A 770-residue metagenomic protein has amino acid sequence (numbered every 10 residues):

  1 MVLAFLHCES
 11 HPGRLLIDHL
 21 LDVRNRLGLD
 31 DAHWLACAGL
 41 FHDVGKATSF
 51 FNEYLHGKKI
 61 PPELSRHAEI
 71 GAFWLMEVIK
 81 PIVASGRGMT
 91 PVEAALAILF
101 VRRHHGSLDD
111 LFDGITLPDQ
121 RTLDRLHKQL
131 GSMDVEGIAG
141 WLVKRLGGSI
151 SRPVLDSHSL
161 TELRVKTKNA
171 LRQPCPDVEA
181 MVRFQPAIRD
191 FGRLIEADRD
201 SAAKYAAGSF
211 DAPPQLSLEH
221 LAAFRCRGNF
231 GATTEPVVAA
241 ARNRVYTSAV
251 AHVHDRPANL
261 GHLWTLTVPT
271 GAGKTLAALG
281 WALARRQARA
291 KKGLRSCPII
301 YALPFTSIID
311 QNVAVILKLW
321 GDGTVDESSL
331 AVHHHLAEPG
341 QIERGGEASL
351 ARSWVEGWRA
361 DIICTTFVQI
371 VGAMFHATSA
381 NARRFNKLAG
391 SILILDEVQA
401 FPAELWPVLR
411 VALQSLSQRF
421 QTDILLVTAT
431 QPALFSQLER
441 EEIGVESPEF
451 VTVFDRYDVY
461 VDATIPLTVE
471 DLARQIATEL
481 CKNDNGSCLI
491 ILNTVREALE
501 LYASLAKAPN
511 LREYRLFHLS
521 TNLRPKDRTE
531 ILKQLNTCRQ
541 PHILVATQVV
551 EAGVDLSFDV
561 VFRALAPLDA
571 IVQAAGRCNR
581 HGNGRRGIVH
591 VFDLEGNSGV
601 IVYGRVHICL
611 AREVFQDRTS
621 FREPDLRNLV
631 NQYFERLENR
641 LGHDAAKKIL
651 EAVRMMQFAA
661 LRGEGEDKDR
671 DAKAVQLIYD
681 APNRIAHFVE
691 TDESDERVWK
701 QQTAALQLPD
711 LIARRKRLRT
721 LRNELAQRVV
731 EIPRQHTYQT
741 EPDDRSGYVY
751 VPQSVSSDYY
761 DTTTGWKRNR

Functional and structural regions predicted by a protein language model:
M1-F224: Accessory nucleic-acid engagement/destabilization modules that flank
C8, A331-E343, N493-R496, L516-E530 (+1 more regions): Conserved helicase motor
A32, S417, R474-C481, N485 (+6 more regions): C-terminal helicase lobe and adjacent C-terminal extensions/tails of nucleic-acid helicase motors
N259-A282: Walker A/P-loop
R295-W320, H334-A337, V495: Conserved Walker A/P-loop ATP-binding site and its immediately adjacent core in helicase/helicase-like ATPase domains
G323-F375: Inter-Walker segment of RecA-like/P-loop motor cores
A382-I392, Q399-F450: Post-DEXD/H (motif II) to motif III coupling segment of the RecA-like Helicase ATP-binding lobe
D423, A429-K482: Interdomain hinge/linker at the junction between the two RecA-like core domains of SF2 helicases
